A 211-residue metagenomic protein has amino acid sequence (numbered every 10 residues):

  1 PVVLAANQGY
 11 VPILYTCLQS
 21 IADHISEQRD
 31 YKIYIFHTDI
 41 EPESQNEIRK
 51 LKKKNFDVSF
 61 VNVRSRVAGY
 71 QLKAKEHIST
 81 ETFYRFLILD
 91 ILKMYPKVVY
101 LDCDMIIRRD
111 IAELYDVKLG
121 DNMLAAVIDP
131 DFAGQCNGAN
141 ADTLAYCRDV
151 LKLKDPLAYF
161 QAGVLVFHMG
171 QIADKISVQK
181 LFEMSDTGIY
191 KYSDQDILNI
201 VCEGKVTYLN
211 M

Functional and structural regions predicted by a protein language model:
P1-M211: Glycosyltransferase catalytic domains, chiefly GT-A lineage
